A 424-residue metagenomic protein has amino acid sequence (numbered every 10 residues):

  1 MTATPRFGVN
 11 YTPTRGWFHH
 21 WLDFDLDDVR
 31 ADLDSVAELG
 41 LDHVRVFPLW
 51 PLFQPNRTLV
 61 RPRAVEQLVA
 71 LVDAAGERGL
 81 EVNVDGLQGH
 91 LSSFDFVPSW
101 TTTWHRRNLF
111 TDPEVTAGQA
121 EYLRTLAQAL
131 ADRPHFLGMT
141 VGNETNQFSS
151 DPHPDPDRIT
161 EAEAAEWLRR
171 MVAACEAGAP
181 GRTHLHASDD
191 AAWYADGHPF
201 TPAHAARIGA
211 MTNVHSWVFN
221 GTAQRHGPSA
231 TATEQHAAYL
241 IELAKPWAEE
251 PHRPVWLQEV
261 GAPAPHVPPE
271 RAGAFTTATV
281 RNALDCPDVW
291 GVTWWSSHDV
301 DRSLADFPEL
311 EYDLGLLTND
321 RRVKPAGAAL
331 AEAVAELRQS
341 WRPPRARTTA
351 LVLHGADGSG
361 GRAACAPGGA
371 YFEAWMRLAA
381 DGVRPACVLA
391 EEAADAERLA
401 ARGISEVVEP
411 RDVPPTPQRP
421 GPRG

Functional and structural regions predicted by a protein language model:
T2-G209, V292: Active-site mouth of glycoside hydrolases
L39, R78, E250, C286-P287: Structural motif
V60-L68, E234-L240, A272-A278: Charged helix-capping and loop-helix junction motifs
Q119, C286-G424: Aromatic-rich peripheral "rim/lid" segments of glycoside hydrolase catalytic domains that contact and position glycan
N143-T145, V218, S296-D299: Glycine-rich beta-alpha junction loops
A162-A165, A179-P265: Glycoside hydrolase catalytic-domain groove-lining segments
K245, V280-L284, A331: Generic hydrophobic alpha-helical scaffold/packing signal
H266-V280, S303-E311: Histidine/acidic-residue-rich catalytic or RNA/ligand-binding cores of hydrolases and nuclease-related proteins
